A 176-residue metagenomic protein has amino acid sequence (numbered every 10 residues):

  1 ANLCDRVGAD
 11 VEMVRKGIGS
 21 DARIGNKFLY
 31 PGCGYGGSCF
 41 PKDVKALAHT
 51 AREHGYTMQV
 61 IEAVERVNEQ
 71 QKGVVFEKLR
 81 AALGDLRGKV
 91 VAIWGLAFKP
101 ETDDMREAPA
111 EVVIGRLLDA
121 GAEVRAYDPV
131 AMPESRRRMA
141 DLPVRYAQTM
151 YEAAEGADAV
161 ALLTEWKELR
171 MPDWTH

Functional and structural regions predicted by a protein language model:
A1-H176: Structural/interface elements that position substrates and couple domains in central-metabolism enzymes
